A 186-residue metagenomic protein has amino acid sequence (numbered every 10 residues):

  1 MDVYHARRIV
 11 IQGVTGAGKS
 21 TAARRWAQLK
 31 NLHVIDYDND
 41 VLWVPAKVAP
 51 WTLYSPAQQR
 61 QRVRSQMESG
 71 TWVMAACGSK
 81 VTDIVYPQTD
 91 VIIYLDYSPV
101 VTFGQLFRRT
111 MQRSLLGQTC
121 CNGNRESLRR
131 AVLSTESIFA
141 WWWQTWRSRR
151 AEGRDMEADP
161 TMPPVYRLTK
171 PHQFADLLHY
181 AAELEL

Functional and structural regions predicted by a protein language model:
D2-A6, A140-L186: NTP-dependent small-molecule kinase module
I11: Hydrophobic anchor at the beta1->P-loop junction of P-loop NTPases
T15: The conserved Walker
K19: Conserved lysine of the Walker
R24-T71: Conserved substrate/cofactor phosphate-moiety recognition/catalytic segment in nucleotide-dependent phosphotransferases
K30, Q88-T89, P160-T161: Short, structured coil segments at secondary-structure junctions
Q58-F107: Glycine-rich phosphate-binding loop used to anchor ATP phosphates in small-molecule kinases, encompassing both
Y97-S148: A glycine- and Lys/Arg-enriched "phosphate-lid" helix/loop adjacent to the NTP-binding pocket of small-molecule kinases
